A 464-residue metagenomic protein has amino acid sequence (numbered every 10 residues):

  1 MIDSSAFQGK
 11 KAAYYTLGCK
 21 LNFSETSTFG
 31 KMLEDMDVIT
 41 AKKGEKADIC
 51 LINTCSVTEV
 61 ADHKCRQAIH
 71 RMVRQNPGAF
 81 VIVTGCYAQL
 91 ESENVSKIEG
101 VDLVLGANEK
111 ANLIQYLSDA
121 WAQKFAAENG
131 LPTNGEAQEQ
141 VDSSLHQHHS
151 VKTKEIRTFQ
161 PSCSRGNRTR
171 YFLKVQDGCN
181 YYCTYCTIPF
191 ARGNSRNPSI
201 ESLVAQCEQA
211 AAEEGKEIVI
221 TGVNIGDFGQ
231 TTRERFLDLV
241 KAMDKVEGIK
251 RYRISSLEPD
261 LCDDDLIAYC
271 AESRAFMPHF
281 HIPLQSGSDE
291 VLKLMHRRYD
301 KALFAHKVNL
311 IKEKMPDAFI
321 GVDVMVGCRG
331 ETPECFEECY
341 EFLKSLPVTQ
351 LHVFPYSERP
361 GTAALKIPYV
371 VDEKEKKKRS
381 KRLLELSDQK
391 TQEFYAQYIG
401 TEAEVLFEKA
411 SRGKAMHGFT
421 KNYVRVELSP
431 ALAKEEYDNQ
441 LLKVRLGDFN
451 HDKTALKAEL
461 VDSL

Functional and structural regions predicted by a protein language model:
M1-T221, G226-D227, K241, F280 (+5 more regions): Proteins enriched for Cys/Gly/acidic motifs involved in redox and nucleic-acid/cofactor modification
S4, C163-S164, A268-E272, L284 (+4 more regions): Replace "in large, NTP-powered and nucleic-acid-processing enzymes" with "in large, NTP-powered factors and other
E45-K46, N180, G287, S411-G413 (+1 more regions): Short strand-connecting beta-turns/loops that link adjacent beta-strands
L51, C86, L113, I220 (+7 more regions): Residue-level signal for inorganic ion chemistry
V81-I82, L90-E91, A212-E334: Conserved SAM/AdoMet-binding glycine-rich loop
E331, L346-V348: Contiguous mid-protein beta-loop-alpha structural module that forms a pocket-lining wall or clamp of enzyme active
C335-Y340: Short, acidic/polar
K366-L464: Terminal RNA-binding accessory module
